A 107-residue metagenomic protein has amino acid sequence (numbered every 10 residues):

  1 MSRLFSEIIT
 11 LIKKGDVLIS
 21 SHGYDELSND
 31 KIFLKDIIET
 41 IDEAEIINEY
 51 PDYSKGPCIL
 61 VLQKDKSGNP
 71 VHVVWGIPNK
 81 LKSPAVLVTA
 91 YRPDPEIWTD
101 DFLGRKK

Functional and structural regions predicted by a protein language model:
M1-K107: Ribonuclease/tRNase effector modules and their secretory precursors
